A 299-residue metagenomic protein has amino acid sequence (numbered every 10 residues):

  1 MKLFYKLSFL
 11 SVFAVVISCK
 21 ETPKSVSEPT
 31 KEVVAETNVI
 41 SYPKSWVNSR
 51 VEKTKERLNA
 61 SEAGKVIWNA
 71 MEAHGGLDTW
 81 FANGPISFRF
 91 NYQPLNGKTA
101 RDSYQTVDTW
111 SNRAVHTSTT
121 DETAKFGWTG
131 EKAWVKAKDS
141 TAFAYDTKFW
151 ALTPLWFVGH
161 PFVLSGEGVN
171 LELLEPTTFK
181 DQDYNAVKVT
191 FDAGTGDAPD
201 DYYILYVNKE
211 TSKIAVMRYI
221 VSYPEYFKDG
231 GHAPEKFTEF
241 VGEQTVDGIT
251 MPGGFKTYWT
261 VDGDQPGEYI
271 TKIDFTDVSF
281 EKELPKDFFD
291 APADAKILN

Functional and structural regions predicted by a protein language model:
K2-L10: Sec-dependent signal peptide recognition, specifically the positively charged N-region followed immediately by
V15-S18: C-terminal motif of bacterial Sec signal peptides marking the signal peptidase cleavage site
K20-T22: Bacterial signal peptide processing site
V26-R57: Post-signal peptide N-terminal segment of mature Sec-exported envelope proteins
A35, F81-P85, Y104-H116, F126-W134 (+4 more regions): Short, solvent-exposed coil/turn segments at beta-strand boundaries
R50-E52, L58, E62-T141, E172-E175: N-terminal mature ectodomain segment of secretory-pathway/periplasmic proteins
L58-A63, T129-D201, E225-G231, N299: Flexible, processing/modification-adjacent segments and terminal tails in exported/periplasmic/extracellular proteins
D183-F289: Gly/Pro-enriched, hydrophobic low-complexity segments that function as extracytoplasmic propeptides/linkers
